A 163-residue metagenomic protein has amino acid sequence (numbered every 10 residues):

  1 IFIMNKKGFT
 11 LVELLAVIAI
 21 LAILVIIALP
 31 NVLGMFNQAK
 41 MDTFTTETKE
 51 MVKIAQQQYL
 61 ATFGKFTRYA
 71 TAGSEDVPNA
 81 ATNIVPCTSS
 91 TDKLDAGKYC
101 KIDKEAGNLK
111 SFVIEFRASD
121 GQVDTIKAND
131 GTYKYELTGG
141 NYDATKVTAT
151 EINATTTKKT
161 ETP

Functional and structural regions predicted by a protein language model:
N5-V32: N-terminal single-pass transmembrane signal-anchor helix
T10, F63, T67, K104: Extended interaction regions within the primary functional domain
N31-K53: Aliphatic-rich helix starts adjacent to a transmembrane/signal segment
K53-E75: Alpha-helix exit/C-cap motif
T71-K104: Surface-exposed intrinsically disordered loops and tails
K110-P163: Short, surface-exposed interaction loops/tails
